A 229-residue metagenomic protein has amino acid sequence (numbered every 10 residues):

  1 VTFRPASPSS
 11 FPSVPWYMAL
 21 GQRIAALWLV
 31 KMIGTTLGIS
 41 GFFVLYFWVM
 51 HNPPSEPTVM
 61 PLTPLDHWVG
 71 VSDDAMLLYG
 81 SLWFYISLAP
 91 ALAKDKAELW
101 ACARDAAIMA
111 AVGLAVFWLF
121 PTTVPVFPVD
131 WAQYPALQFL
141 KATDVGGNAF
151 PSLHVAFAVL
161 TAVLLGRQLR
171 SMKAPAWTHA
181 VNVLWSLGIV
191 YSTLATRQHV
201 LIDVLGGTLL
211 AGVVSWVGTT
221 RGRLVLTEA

Functional and structural regions predicted by a protein language model:
T2-Y85, P128-V129, Q133, L137: N-terminal transmembrane-helix/juxtamembrane module of multi-pass inner/ER membrane proteins
A26, V30-G34, G38, L78 (+3 more regions): Alpha-helical transmembrane segments of integral membrane proteins
F43-L45, A110-L119, L184-L194: Aromatic-anchored segments of alpha-helical transmembrane domains
H51-P64, L92-H179, V225-A229: Membrane-interface loops
L77-Y85, A156, L160, L205-L209: Membrane-embedded alpha-helical segments of multi-pass membrane proteins, especially the transmembrane helices
W83-A89, L160-V163, L184-S192: Hydrophobic, membrane-inserted alpha-helices
F127-A132, G146-F150, L187-W216: Interfacial helix-loop-helix junctions of multi-pass membrane proteins
A162-R167, A211-T219: Hydrophobic transmembrane alpha-helices
